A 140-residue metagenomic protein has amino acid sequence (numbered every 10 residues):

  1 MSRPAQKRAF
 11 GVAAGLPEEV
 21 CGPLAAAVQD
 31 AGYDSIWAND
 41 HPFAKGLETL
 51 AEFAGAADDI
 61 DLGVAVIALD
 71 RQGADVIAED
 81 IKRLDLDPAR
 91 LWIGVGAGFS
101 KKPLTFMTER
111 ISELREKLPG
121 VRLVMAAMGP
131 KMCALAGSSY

Functional and structural regions predicted by a protein language model:
M1-D61, V121: N-terminal beta1-alpha1-beta2 module of alpha/beta enzyme domains
S2-R8, G73-Y140: Internal, glycine-rich beta/alpha segment that forms the wall or movable "lid" of small-molecule/cofactor binding
A13-P17, H41, I67-L69, G96-S100 (+1 more regions): Active-site beta-loop-alpha junctions enriched in small/polar residues
V20, K45, Q72-G73, P103: Secondary-structure boundary/capping motif
A25, G63-A65, G137: Glycine-centered structural positions embedded in regular secondary structure
W37, D61-A65, W92-G94: Short, conserved beta-strand segments within well-ordered enzyme catalytic domains that often line or immediately flank
K45-L50, L69, V76-D80: Alpha-helical scaffolding within the catalytic cores of extracellular/periplasmic polymer-degrading hydrolases
I60-V76: Short hydrophobic interaction/assembly module
